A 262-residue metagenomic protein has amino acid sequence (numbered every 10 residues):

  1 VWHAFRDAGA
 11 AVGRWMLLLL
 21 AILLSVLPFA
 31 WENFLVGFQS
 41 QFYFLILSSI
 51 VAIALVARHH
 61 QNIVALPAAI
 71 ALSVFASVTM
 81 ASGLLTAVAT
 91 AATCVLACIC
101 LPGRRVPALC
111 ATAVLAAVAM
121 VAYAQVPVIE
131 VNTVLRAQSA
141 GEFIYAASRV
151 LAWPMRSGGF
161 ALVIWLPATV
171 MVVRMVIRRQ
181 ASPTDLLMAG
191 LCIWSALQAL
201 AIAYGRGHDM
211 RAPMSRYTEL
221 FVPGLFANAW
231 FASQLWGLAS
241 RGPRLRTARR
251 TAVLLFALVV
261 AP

Functional and structural regions predicted by a protein language model:
V1-A11, V51-L55, V170-I177: Transmembrane-helix motifs of polytopic, lipid-linked glycan transferases
W2-L27, L47: Transmembrane-helix signature of polytopic, membrane-embedded enzymes that assemble or transfer cell-envelope glycans
M16-L24, A113-M120, A181-R206: Transmembrane alpha-helix segments characteristic of polytopic inner-membrane glycan-assembly/cell-envelope
S49-L66: Membrane-interface transmembrane helices that cradle and orient dolichyl/undecaprenyl
A65-A91: Membrane-interface alpha helices of multi-pass inner-membrane proteins
T86-M120: Perimembrane helix-loop-helix junctions
T112-A117, I164, M188, W236-P262: Signature aromatic-anchored transmembrane alpha helix within multi-pass, membrane-resident enzymes that catalyze glycan
M120-M175, G207, S215, V222: Membrane-lumen/periplasm interface segments of multi-pass, membrane-embedded glycan/lipid transferases
